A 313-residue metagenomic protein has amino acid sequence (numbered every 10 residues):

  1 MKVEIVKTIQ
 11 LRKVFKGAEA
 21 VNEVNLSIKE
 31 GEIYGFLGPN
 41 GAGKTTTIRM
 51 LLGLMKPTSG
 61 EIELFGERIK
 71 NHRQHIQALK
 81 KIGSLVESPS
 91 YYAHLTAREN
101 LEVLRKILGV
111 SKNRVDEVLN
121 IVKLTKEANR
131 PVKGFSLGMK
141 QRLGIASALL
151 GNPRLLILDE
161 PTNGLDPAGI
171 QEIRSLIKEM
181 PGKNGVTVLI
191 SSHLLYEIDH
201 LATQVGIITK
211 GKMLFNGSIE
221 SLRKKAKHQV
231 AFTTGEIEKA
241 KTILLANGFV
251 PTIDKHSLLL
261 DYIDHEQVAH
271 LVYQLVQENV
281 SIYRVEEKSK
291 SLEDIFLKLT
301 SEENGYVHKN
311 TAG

Functional and structural regions predicted by a protein language model:
V3-V6, K13-I190, L195-T209, F215: ABC transporter nucleotide-binding domains
I9-L11, V285: Generic beta-strand hydrophobic packing signal
I69-H72, G109, G235-I237, I263-H265 (+1 more regions): Short, surface-exposed acidic/glycine-rich loop or hinge patches that mediate macromolecular interfaces
R174-Y262: ABC transporter nucleotide-binding domain
I263-G313: C-terminal coupling/interaction segments
